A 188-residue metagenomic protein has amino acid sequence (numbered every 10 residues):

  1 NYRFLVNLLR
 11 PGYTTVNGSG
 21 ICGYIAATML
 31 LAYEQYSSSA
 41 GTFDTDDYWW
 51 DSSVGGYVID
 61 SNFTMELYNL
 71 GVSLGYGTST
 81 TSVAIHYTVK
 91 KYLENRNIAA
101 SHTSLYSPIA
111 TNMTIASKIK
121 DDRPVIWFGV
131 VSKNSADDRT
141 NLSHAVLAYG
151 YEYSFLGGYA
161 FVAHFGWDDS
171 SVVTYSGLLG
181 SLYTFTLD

Functional and structural regions predicted by a protein language model:
N1-S79, L156: Active-site-adjacent structural segments surrounding the nucleophilic cysteine of cysteine proteases and isopeptidases
G18, G23-L30, I85-V89, T111 (+1 more regions): Stable alpha-helical elements in mature extracytoplasmic
G20-G23, S82, K120, N141: Active-site-proximal structural scaffolding
T28-A32, K91-I98, D121: Glycine-rich, acidic and aromatic/proline-enriched surface loops and short helix-turn segments that act as binding
S37-S38, R96-A100, S154-G158: Substrate-binding/catalytic groove segments of enzymes that remodel or degrade extracellular structural polymers
S53-G55, N95-A110: Catalytic cysteine-centered active-site loop
T81-H86, Y92-R96: Serine endopeptidase catalytic core focused on the charge-relay Asp
T111-D121, V125-D188: Active-site signature of cysteine proteases
